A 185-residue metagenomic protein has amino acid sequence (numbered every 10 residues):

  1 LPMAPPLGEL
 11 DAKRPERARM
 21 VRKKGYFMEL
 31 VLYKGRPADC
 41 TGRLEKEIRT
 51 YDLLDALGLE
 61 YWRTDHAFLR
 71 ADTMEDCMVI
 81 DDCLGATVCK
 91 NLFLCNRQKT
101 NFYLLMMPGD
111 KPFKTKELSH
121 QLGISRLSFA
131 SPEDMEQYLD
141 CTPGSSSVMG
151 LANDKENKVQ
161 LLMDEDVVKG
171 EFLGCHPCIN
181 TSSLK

Functional and structural regions predicted by a protein language model:
P2-P5: Extreme N-terminal basic, low-complexity initiation segments that serve as generic localization/processing leaders
R14-R22: Short alpha-helix boundary/capping segments
G25-K185: Extended, low-hydrophobicity, polar/charged segments
